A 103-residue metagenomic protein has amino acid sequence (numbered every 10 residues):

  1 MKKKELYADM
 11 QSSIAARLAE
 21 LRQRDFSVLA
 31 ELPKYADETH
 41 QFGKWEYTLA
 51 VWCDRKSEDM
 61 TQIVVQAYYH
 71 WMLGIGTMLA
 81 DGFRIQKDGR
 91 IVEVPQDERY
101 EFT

Functional and structural regions predicted by a protein language model:
M1-T103: Flexible, low-complexity segments enriched in proline/glycine/serine and punctuated by aromatic residues
